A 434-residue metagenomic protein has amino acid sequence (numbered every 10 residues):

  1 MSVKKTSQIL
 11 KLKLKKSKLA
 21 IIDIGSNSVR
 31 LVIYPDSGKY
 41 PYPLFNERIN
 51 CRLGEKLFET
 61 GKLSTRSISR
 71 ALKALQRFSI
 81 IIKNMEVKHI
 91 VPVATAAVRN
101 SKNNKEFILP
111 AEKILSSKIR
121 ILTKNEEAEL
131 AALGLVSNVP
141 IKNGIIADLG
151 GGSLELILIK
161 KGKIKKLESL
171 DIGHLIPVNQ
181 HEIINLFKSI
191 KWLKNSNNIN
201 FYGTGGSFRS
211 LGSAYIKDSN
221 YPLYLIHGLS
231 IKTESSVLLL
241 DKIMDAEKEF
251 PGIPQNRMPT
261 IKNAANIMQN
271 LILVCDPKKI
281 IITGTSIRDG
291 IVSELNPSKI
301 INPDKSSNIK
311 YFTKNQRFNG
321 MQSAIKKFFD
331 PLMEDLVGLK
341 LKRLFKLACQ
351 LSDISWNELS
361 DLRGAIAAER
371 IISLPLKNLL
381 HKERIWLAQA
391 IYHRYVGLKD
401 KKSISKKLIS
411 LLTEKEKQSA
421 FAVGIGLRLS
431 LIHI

Functional and structural regions predicted by a protein language model:
M1-A20, I24-V29, Y34-A94, I108-K118: N-terminal glycine/serine-rich phosphate-binding loop of ATP-dependent small-molecule kinases, especially carbohydrate
L19-D23, G144-D148, F201: Short glycine-aspartate micro-motif
I24-S26, V139, L149-G151: A generic beta-sheet turn/junction motif
I33-D36, K56-N84, V98-N103, F107 (+4 more regions): Helical "lid/coupling" subdomains associated with nucleotide-phosphate turnover
I145-I146, G150-I157: A generic, well-ordered mixed alpha/beta core segment in the N-terminal half of proteins
I432-I434: Conserved small/polar residues in nucleotide/adenosyl-binding loops
